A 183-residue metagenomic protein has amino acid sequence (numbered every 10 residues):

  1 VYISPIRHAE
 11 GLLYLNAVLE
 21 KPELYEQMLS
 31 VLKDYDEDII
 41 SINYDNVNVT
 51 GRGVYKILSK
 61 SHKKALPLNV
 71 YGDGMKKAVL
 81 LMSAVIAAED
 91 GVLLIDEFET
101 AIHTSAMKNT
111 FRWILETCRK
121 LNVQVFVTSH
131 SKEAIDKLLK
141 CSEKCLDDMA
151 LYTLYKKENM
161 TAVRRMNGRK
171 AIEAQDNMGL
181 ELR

Functional and structural regions predicted by a protein language model:
V1-L80, I86, V92, M149-A150 (+1 more regions): Phosphate-coordinating catalytic segments in nucleotide- and nucleic-acid-processing enzymes
E89-G91, N122-F126: Loop/turn-to-beta-strand initiation segments
D96-F98: Walker B catalytic acidic pair
T100-T104: ABC ATPase nucleotide-binding domain "signature" loop
T110-I114: Conserved hydrophobic alpha-helix in the ABC-type ATPase nucleotide-binding domain
T117-L121: Helix C-cap/helix->beta junction micro-motif
T128-H130: H-loop/switch region of ABC-family ATPase nucleotide-binding domains
I135-L146: Short regulatory helix/loop adjacent to the ATP-binding pocket of P-loop NTPases
